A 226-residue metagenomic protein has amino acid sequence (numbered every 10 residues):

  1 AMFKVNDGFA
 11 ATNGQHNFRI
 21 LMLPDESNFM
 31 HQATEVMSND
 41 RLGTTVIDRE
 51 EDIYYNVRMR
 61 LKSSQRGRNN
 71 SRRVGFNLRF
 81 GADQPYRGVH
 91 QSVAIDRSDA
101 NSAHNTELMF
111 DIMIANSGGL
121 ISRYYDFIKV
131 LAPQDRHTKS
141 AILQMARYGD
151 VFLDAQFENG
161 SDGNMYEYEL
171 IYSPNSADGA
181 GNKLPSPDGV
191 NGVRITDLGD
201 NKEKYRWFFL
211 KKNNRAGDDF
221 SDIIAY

Functional and structural regions predicted by a protein language model:
A1-N56: Regulatory N- and C-terminal appendages and interdomain linkers associated with kinase/kinase-like NTP transferase
A10-G14, M37-N39, R68-R72, Y86-V89 (+3 more regions): Extracellular/periplasmic catalytic domains that process cell-envelope and extracellular macromolecules
H31-T34, V57-R58, R68, V89-Q91 (+3 more regions): Short, solvent-exposed loop/turn and secondary-structure capping segments
V36, R72, A100-L108, N213-S221: Soluble non-cytosolic domains of exported or imported proteins
D40-D99, K212: Conserved oxyanion/phosphate-binding beta-strand-loop segments in alpha/beta enzyme cores
Y55-R58, G75-R79, S92-R97, H104 (+4 more regions): Structural recognition of the beta-strand scaffold that forms the well-ordered cores of secreted hydrolase catalytic
R79-R87, R97, G119-R123, R136-Y226: Internal "kinase-insert"/substrate-recognition segments embedded within catalytic cores of ATP-dependent enzymes
S98-P133: A conserved helix-loop-beta module that forms one wall/lid of the active-site cleft in ATP-utilizing catalytic domains
